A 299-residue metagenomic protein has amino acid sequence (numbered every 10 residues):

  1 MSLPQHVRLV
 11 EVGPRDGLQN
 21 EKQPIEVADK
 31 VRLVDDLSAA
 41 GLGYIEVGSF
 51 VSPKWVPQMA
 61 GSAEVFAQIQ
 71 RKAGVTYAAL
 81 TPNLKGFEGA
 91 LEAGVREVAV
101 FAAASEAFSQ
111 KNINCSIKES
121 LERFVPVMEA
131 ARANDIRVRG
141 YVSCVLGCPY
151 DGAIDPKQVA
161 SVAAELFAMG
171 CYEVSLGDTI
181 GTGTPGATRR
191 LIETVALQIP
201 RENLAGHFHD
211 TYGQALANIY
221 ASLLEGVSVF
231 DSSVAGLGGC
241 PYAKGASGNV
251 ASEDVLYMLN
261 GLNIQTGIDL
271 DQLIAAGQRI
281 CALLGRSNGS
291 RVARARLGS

Functional and structural regions predicted by a protein language model:
M1-S299: Catalytic cores and adjacent flexible loops of soluble metabolic enzymes that perform enolate/carbanion chemistry on
